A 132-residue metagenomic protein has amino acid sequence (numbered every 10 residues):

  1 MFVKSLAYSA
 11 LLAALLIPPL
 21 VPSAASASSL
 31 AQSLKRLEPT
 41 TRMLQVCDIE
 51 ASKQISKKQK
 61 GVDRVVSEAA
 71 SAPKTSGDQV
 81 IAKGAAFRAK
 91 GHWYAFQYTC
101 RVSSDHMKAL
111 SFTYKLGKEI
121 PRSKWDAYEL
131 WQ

Functional and structural regions predicted by a protein language model:
M1-A10: Bacterial N-terminal signal peptides that target proteins for export
F2, S23-Q132: Mitochondrial intermembrane space
L15-A24: C-terminal segment of classical bacterial N-terminal signal peptides
